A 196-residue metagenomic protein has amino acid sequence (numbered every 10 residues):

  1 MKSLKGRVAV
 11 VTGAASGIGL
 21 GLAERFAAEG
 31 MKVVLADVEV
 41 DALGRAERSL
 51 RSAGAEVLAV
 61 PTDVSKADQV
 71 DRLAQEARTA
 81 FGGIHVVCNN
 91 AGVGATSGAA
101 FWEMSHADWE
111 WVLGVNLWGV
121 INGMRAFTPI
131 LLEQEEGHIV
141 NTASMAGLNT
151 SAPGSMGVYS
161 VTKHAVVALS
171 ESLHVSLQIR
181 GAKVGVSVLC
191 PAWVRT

Functional and structural regions predicted by a protein language model:
S3-V34: Canonical Rossmann dinucleotide-binding motif of NAD(H)/NADP(H)-dependent dehydrogenases/reductases, specifically
E29-R45: Conserved glycine-rich Rossmann-like NAD(P)H-binding loop of the short-chain dehydrogenase/reductase
V40-D41, P61-R72, H106: The beta1-alpha1 cofactor-binding region of Rossmann-like NAD(H)/NADP(H)-dependent oxidoreductases
A53-E56, E76-V87, S97: A glycine-rich helix->loop->beta "capping" turn within Rossmann-like NAD(P)(H)-dependent oxidoreductase domains
G98-F101, S105-E110: Substrate-binding pocket helix/loop in short-chain dehydrogenase/reductase
M124, T162: Active-site helix of classical SDR
S144: Residue(s) in the substrate-gating loop at a strand-loop-helix junction that position the organic substrate next
